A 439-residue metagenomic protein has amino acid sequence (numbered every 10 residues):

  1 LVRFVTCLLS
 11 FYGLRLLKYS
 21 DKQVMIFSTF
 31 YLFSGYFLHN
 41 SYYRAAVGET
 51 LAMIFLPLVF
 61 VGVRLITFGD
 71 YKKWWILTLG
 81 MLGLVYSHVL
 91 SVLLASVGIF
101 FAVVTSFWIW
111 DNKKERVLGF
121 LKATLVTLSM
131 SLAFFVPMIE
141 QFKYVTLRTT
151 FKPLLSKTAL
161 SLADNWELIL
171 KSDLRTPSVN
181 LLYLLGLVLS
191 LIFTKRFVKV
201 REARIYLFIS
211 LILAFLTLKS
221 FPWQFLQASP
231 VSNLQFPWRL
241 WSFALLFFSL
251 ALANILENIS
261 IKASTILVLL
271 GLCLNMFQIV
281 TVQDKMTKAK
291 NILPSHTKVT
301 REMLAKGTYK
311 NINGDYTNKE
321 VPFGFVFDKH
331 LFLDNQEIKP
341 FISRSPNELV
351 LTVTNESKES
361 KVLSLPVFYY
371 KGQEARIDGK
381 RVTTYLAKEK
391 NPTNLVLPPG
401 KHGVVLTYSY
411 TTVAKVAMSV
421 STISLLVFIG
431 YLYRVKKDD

Functional and structural regions predicted by a protein language model:
L1-K285, H402, T407, A414-D439: Membrane-embedded transmembrane-helix bundle of lipid-linked glycan/lipid transferases
N40, N112, N165, N180 (+10 more regions): Detector for Asparagine
E49, E115, K122, E167 (+9 more regions): Glutamate identity and glutamate-enriched acidic tracts
P57, P137, Y144, P230 (+2 more regions): Proline-rich low-complexity regions
W74, V188, Y309, Y316 (+3 more regions): Compositionally biased, intrinsically disordered low-complexity regions
A203-Y206, I312-G314, L365-Y369: A broad, low-specificity signal for short, low-complexity segments enriched in glycine/proline and polar/charged
K285-K339, N347: Membrane-interface segments at or immediately adjacent to transmembrane helices that form the boundary between
V321-D439: Active-site-proximal, structured, solvent-exposed surfaces of multi-pass membrane proteins that position macromolecular
